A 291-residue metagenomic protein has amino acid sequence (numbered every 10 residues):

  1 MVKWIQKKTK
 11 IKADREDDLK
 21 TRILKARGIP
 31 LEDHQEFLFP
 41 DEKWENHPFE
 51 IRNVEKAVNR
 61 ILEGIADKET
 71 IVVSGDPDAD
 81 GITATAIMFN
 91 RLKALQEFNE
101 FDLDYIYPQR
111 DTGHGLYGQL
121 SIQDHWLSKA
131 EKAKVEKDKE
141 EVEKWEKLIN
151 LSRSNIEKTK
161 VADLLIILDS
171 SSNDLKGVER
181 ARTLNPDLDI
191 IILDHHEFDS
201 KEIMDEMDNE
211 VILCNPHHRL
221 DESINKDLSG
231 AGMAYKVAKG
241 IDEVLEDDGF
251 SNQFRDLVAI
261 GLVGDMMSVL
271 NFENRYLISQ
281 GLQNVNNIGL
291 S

Functional and structural regions predicted by a protein language model:
M1-S291: Replace "Mg2+/Mn2+-dependent" with "divalent metal-dependent
